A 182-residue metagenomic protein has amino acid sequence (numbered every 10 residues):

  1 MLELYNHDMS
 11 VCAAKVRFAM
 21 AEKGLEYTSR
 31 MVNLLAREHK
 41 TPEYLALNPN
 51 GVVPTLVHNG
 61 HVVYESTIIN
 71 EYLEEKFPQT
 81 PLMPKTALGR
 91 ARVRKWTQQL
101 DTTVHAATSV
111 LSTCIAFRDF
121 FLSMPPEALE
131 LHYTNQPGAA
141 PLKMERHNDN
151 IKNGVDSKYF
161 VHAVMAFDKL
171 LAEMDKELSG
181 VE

Functional and structural regions predicted by a protein language model:
M1-A139: GST-like domain detector, emphasizing the conserved glutathione-binding G-site in the N-terminal thioredoxin-like
A106-E182: GST-like fold's C-terminal all-alpha helical module
